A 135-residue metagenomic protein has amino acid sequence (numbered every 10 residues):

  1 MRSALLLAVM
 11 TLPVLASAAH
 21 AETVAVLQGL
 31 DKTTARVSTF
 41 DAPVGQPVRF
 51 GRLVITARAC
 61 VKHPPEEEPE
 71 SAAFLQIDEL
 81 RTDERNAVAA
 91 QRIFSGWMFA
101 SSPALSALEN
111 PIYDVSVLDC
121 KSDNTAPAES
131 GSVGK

Functional and structural regions predicted by a protein language model:
R2-A4, S17-K135: N- and C-terminal low-complexity/disordered segments
L7-V14: Bacterial N-terminal signal peptides
